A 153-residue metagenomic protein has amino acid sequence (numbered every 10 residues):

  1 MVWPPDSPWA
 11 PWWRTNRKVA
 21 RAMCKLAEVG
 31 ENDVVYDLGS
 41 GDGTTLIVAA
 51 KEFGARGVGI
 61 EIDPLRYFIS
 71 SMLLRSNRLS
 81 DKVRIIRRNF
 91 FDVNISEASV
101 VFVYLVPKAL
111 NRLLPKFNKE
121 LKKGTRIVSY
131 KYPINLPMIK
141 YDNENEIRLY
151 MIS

Functional and structural regions predicted by a protein language model:
M1-G30: S-adenosyl-L-methionine
N32-G41: Conserved class I S-adenosyl-L-methionine
T44-F53: Conserved SAM-binding loop of SAM-dependent methyltransferases across substrates and taxa, primarily the Class I
R56-E61: Conserved SAM-binding motif I beta-strand of class I
S70: Conserved SAM-binding loop
R78-F90: Conserved SAM-binding strand-loop segment of SAM-dependent methyltransferases
S99-N111: A short SAM/SAH-binding and catalytic strip from SAM-dependent methyltransferases
K108-S153: C-terminal substrate-binding/active-site "lid" region of AdoMet-derived donor-dependent transferases
